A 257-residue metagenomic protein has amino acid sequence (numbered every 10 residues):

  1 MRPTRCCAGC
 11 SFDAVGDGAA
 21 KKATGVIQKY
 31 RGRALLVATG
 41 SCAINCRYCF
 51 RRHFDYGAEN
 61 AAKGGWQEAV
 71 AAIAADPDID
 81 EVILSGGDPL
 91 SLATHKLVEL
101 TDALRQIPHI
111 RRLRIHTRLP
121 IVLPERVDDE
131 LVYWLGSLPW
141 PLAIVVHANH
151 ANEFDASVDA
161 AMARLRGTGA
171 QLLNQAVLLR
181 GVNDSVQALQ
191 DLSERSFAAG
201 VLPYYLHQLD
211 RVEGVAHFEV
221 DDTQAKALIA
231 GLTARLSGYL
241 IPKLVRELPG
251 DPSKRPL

Functional and structural regions predicted by a protein language model:
M1-Q28: Flexible, acidic/Gly-rich N-terminal and inter-domain linker regions that tether and position cofactor-handling modules
K21-F50: N-terminal pre-triad scaffold of radical SAM enzymes
L36-V37, V82-L84, P89-L90: Conserved catalytic-core segments centered on acid/base and nucleophilic motifs
G40-C42, D88, L119, H150 (+1 more regions): Short, flexible loop/turn elements at secondary-structure junctions
C49-A61: Iron-sulfur (Fe-S) cluster-binding segments and ferredoxin-like electron-carrier domains, especially [2Fe-2S]
Y56-G57, G86-G87, I115: Surface-exposed cleft-lining segments at the edges of enzyme active sites
Q67-E81, L90-L236: Conserved AdoMet/S-adenosylmethionine-binding subsite of the radical SAM
A227-L257: C-terminal accessory regions of radical SAM enzymes
